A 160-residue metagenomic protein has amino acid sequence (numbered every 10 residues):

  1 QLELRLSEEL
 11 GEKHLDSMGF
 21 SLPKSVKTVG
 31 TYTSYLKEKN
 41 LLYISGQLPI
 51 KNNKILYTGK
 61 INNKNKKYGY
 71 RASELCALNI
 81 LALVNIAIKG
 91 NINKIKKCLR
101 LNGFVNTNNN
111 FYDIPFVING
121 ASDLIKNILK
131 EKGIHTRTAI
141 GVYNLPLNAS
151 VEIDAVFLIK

Functional and structural regions predicted by a protein language model:
L2-K160: Short, polar/acidic, helix-capping and beta-turn segments at strand->helix junctions that line the mouths
